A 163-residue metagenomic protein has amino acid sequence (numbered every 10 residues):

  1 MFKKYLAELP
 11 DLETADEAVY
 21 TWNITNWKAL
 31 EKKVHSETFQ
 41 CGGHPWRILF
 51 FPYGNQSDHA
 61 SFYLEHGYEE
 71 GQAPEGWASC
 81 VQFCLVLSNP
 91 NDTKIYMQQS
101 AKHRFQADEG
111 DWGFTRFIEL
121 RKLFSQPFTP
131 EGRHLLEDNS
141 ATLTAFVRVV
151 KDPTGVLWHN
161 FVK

Functional and structural regions predicted by a protein language model:
M1-K163: Protein/peptide-recognition domains central to ubiquitin and immune signaling
